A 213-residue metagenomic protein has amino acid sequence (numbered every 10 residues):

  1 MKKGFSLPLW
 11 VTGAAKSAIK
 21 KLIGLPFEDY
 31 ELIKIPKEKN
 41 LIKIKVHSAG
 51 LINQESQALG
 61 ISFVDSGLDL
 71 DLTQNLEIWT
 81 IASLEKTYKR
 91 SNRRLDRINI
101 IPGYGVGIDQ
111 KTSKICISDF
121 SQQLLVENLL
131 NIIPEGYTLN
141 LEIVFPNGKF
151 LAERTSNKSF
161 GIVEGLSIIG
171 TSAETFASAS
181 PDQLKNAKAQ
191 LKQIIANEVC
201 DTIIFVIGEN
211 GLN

Functional and structural regions predicted by a protein language model:
M1-G161: Generic N-terminal targeting/processing segments that precede catalytic cores or assembly contacts
K2-G4, P8, N157-S167, T171-N213: A structural signal for small-residue-enriched, beta-sheet-centric alpha/beta enzyme cores and oligomeric scaffold folds
